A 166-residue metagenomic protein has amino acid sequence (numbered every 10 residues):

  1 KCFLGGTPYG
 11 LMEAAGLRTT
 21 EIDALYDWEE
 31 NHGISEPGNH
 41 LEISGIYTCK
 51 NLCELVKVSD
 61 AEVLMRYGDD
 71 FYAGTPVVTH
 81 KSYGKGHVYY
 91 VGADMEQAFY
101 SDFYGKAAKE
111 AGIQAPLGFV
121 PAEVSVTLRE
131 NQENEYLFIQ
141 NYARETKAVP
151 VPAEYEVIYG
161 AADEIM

Functional and structural regions predicted by a protein language model:
K1-M166: A conserved amphipathic helix/loop scaffold that creates a polar/acidic microenvironment used either to coordinate
